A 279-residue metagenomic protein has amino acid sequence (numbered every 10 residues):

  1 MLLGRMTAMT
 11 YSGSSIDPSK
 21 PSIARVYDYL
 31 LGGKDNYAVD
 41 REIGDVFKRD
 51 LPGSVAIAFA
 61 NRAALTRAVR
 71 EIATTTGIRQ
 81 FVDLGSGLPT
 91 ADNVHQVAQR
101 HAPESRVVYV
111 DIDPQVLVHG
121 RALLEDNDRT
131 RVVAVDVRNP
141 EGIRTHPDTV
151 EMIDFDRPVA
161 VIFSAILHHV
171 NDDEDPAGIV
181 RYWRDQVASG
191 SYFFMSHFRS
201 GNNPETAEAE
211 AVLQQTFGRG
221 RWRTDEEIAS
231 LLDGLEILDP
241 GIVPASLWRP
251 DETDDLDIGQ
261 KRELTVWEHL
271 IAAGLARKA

Functional and structural regions predicted by a protein language model:
M1-V135, N139-F155, L270: Rossmann-like AdoMet
S105, R129-T130, V159, S191 (+1 more regions): Short, conserved active-site loop motifs that form the nucleotide-linked donor/cofactor pocket
V137-R138, P147-A177, W183: A short SAM/SAH-binding and catalytic strip from SAM-dependent methyltransferases
A160-F163, I179-V180, Q186-F198: Conserved beta-strand signature within the Rossmann-like core of class I S-adenosyl-L-methionine
W183-R184, L232: Class I S-adenosylmethionine-dependent transferase superfamily signal
N203-T216: Short, glycine-/aromatic-enriched active-site segment of Class I SAM-dependent methyltransferases
R219-I242: Short alpha-helix
W248-A279: Core SAM-dependent methyltransferase catalytic element
